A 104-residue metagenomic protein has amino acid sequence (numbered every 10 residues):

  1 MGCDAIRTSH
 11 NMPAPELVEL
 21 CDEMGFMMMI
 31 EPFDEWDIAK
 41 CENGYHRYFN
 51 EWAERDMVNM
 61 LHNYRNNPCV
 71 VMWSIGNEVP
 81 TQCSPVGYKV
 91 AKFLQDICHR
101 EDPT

Functional and structural regions predicted by a protein language model:
M1-T104: Active-site mouth of glycoside hydrolases
